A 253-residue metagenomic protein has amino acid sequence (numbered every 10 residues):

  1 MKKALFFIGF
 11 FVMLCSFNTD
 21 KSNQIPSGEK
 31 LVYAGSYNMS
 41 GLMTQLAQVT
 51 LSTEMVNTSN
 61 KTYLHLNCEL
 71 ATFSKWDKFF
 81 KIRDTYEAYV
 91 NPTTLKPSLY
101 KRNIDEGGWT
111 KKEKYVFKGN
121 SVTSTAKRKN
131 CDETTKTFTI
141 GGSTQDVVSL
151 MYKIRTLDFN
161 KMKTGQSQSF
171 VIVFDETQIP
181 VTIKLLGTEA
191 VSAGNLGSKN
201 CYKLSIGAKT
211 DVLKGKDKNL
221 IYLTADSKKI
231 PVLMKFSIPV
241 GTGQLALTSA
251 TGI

Functional and structural regions predicted by a protein language model:
A4-M13: Sec-dependent N-terminal signal peptides
G9, Y152-D158, G187-E189: Generic secondary-structure transition motif, activating predominantly at the C-termini of alpha-helices
M13, S149, V173-F174: N-terminal non-cleavable signal-anchor helices
L14-N18: C-terminal segment of classical bacterial N-terminal signal peptides
T19-F117, F159-I253: Acidic, serine/threonine-rich low-complexity disordered tracts
K111-R155: Hydrophobic, well-structured mid-protein blocks that either form specific transmembrane helices
